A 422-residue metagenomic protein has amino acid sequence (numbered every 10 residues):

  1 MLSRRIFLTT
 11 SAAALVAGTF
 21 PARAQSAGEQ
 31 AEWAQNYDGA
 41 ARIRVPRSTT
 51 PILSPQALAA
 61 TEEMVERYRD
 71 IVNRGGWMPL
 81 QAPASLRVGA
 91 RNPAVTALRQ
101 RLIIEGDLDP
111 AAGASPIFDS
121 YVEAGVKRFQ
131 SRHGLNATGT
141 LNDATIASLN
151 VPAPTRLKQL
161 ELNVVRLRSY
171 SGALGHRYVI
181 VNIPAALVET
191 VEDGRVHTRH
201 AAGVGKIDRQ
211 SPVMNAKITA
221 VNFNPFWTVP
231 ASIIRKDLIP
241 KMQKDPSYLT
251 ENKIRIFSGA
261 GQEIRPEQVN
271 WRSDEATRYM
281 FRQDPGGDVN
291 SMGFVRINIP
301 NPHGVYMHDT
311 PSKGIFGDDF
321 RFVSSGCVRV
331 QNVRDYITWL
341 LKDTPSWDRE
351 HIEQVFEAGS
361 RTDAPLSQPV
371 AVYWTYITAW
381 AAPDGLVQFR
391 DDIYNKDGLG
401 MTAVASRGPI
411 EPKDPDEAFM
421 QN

Functional and structural regions predicted by a protein language model:
M1-A14: N-terminal secretory signal peptides and thylakoid transit peptides that target proteins across membranes
L15-G18, V204-G205: A short acidic/small-residue loop/turn micro-motif
G18-T19, P212: Proline-rich low-complexity regions
F20-A24: Sec/Tat signal peptide C-region and signal peptidase I cleavage site
Q25-P110, A114-R132, N136, D143-N422: Well-ordered beta-sheet/strand-loop patches within structured domains
